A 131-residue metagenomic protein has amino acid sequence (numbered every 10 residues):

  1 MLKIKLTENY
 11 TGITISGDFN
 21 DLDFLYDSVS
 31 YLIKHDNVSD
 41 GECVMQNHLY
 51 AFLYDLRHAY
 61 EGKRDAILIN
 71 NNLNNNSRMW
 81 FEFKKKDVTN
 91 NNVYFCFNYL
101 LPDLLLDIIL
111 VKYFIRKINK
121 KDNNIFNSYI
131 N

Functional and structural regions predicted by a protein language model:
M1-N131: Positively charged, low-complexity terminal tracts and the immediately adjacent first secondary-structure elements
